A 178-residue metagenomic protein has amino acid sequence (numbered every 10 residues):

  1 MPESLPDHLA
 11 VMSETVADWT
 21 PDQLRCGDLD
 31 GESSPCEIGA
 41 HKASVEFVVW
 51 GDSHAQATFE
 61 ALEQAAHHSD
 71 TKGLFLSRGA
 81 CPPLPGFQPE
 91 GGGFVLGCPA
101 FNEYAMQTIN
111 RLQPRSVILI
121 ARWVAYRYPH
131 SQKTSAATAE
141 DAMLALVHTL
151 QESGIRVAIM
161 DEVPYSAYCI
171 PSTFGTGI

Functional and structural regions predicted by a protein language model:
M1-I178: Extracellular/periplasmic envelope-modification machinery, especially enzymes that add or remove acyl/ester groups on
